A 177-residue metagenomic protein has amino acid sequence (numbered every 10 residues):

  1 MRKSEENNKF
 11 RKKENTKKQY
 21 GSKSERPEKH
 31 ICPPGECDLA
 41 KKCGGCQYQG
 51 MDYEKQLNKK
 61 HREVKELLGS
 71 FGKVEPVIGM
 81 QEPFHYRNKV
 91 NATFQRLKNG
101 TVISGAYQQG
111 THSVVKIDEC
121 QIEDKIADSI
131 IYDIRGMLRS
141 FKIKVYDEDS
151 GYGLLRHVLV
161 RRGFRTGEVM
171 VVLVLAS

Functional and structural regions predicted by a protein language model:
M1-S177: Accessory RNA-recognition modules of RNA-modification enzymes
